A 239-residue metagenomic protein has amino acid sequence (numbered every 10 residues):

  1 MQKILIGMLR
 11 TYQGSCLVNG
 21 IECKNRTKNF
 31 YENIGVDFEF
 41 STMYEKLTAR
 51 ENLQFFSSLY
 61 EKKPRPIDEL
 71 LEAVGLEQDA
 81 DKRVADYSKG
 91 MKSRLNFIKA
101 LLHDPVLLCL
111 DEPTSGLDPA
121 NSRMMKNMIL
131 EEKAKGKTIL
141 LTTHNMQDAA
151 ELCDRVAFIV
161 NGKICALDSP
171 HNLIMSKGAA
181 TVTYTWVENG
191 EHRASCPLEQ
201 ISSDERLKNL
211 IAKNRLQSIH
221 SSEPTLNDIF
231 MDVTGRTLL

Functional and structural regions predicted by a protein language model:
M1-L141, M146-V160, A166: ABC transporter nucleotide-binding domains
D37, F56, M128, G162 (+3 more regions): Short, low-complexity, polar/charged sequence segments that are solvent-exposed and flexible
C165-L173: Charged, amphipathic alpha-helical segments
N172-L239: Short, charged/small-residue-rich alpha-helical element at the C-terminal edge of ABC transporter nucleotide-binding
